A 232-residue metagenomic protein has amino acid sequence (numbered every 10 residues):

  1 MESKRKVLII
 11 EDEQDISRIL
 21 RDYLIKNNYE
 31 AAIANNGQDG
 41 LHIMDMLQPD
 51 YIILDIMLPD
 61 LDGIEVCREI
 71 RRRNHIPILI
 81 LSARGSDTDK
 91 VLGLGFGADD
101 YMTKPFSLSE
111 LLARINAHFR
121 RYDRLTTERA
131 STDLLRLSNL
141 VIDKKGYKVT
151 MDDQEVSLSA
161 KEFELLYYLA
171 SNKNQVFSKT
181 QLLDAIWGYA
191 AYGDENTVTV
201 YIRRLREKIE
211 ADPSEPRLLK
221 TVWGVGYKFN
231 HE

Functional and structural regions predicted by a protein language model:
M1-T126: N-terminal/domain-start alpha-helical segments
R5, T221, K228-E232: C-terminal edge and immediately downstream basic/flexible tail or linker adjoining helix-turn-helix-like DNA-binding
R5-K6, A117-V176, T180: Short, Lys/Arg-enriched segments at the junction into DNA-binding effector domains of transcriptional regulators
D45, Q175, A191: Flexible coil/turn residues that form the inter-helical turn or adjacent wing/linker of helix-turn-helix
R72, S171-N174, Y189: Short helix-capping/hinge SLiMs at alpha-helix to coil transitions
S107-R120, S157-Y167, K179, Y192-D212 (+1 more regions): DNA-recognition element of transcription regulators
S109, Q175-I186: Short coil-to-helix segment of the ABC ATPase nucleotide-binding domain corresponding to the Q-loop/switch region
